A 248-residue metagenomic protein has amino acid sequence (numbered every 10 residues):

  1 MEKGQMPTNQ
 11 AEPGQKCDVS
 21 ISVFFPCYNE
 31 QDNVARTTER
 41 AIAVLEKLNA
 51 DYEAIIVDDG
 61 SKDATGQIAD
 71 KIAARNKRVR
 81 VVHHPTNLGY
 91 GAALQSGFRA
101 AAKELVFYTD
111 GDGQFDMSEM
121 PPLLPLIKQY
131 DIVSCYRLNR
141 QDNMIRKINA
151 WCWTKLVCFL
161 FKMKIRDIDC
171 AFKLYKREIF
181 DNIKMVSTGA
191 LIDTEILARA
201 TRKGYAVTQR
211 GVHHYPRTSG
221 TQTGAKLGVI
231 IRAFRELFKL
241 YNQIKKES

Functional and structural regions predicted by a protein language model:
S20-S22, E53, E195: Cell-envelope/extracellular polymer assembly enzymes that use nucleotide-activated donors
E30-L45: Short, well-formed alpha-helical segments that are part of the catalytic scaffolds of diverse glycosyltransferases
D32-R36, D63-I72: Acidic helix N-cap motif at the loop->helix transition within catalytic regions of sugar-transfer enzymes
A50-S61, V82-H84: Short beta-strand/loop segment that forms part of the nucleotide-sugar
D58-Q67, G113: A conserved acidic beta->alpha catalytic loop
R78, V82-A100, L105, Q114-A190 (+3 more regions): Acceptor/aglycone-binding surface of glycosyltransferases and processive sugar-polymer synthases
K164, M185-T188, A198-Y215: Catalytic donor-sugar/metal-binding loop of nucleotide-sugar-dependent glycosyltransferases
